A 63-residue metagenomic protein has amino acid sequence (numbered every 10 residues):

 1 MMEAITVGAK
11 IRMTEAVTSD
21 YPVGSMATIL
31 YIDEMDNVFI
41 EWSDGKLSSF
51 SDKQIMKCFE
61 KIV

Functional and structural regions predicted by a protein language model:
A4-V63: Basic/aromatic-rich interaction segments and small domains that mediate binding to polyanionic partners
